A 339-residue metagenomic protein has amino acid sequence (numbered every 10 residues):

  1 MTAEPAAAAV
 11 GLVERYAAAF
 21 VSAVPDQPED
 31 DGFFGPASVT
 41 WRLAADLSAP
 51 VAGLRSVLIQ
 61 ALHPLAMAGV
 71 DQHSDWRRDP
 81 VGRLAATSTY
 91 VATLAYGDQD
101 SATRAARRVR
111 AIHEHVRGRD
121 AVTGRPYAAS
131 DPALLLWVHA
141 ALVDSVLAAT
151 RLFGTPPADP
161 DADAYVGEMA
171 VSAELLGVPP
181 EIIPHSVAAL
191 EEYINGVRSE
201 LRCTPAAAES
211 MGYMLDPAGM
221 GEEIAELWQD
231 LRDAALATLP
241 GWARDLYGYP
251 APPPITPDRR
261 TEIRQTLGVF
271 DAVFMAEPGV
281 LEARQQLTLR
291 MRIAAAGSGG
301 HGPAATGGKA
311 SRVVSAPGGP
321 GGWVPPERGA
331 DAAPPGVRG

Functional and structural regions predicted by a protein language model:
M1-W137, A141-G339: Mature, function-bearing regions of proteins
